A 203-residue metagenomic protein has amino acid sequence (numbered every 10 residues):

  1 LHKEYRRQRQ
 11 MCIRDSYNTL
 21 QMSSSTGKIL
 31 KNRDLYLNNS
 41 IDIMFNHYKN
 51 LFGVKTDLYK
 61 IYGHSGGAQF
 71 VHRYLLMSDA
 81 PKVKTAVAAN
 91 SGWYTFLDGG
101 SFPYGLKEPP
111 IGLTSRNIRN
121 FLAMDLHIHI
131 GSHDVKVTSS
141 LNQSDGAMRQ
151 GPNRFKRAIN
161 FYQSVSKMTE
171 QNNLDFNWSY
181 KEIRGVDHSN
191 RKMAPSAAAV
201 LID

Functional and structural regions predicted by a protein language model:
L1-D15: Single conserved hydrophobic/aromatic residue that forms the stacking wall/gate of nucleotide- or nucleobase-binding
S23-G53, Y59: Alpha/beta-hydrolase active-site loop
L30-I41, F102, N153-A158, N190-M193: Phosphate/oxyanion-binding active-site loops and adjacent basic polyanion-contact surfaces
G53-K55, S78-P81, I118-A123, N173-L174: Extracellular/periplasmic catalytic domains that process cell-envelope and extracellular macromolecules
K60-G63, A89: Short beta-strand immediately N-terminal to the catalytic nucleophile in serine-hydrolase-like folds
A68-D79, A197: Short glycine-enriched nucleophile-adjacent loop and the immediately C-terminal alpha-helix near the catalytic center
T85-E170: The feature captures the conserved acid-bearing segment of alpha/beta-hydrolase catalytic domains
I159-D203: C-terminal catalytic histidine-bearing segment of alpha/beta-hydrolase fold enzymes
